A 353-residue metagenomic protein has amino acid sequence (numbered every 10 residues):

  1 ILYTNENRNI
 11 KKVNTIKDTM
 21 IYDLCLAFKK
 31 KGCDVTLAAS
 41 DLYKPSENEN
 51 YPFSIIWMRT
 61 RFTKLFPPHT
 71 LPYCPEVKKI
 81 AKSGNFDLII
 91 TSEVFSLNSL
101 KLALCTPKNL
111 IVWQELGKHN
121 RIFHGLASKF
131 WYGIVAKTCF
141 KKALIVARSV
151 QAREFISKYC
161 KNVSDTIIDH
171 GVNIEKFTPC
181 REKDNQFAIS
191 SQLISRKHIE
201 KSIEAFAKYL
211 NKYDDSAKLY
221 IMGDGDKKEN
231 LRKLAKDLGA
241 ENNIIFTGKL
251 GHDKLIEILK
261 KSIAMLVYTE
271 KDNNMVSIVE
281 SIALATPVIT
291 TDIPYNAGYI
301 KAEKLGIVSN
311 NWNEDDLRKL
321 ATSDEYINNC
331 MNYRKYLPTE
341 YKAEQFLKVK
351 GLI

Functional and structural regions predicted by a protein language model:
I16-D18, K118-T138, I174: Nucleotide-sugar donor phosphate/pyrophosphate-binding loop at the beta->alpha transition of glycosyltransferases
D23-L24, A127-V146, Y159: Membrane-proximal helix-turn-helix segments that form the acceptor-binding/catalytic region of lipid-linked
Q151, G171: Carbohydrate-associated surface elements
C180-K197, I203-K208, Y220: Conserved donor-binding/catalytic core segment of Leloir-type glycosyltransferases
R232-L250: Nucleotide-activated donor-binding/catalytic signature segment of Leloir-type glycosyltransferases, i.e., the conserved
E270-K271: Aromatic "clamp/platform" in nucleotide-sugar-dependent glycosyltransferases that forms part of the donor/acceptor
P287-T290: Short hydrophobic beta-strand element within catalytic cores of glycosyltransferases and related nucleotide-activated
T322-L352: A charged, aromatic-enriched C-terminal amphipathic alpha-helix characteristic of glycosyltransferases across folds
